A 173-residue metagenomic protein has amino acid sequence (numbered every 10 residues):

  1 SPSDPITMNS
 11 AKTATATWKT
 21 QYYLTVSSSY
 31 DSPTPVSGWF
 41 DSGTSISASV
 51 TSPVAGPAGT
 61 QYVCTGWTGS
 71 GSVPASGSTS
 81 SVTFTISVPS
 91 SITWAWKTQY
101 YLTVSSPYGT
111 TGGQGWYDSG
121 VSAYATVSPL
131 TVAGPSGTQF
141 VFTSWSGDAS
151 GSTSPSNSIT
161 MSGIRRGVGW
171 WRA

Functional and structural regions predicted by a protein language model:
S1-D4, A48-T79, A125-P155: Surface-exposed interfaces of beta-sheet-rich extracellular modules
P2-T25, P53, S78-T103, P155-A173: Conserved "repeat-terminator" motif of extracellular CCP/Sushi domains
P5-M8, S37-S42, T83-F84, Q114-S119 (+2 more regions): Tandem-repeat/low-complexity and Cys-motif detector
K12, A16, V26-S28, A48 (+7 more regions): Extracellular/surface recognition and adhesion modules
K19-Y22, D41-S47, K97-Q99, D118-Y124: Short coil/turn motif common to extracellular beta-sandwich-like domains
T20-Q21, S29-D31, G59-Y62, T98-Q99 (+2 more regions): Short proline/glycine-enriched turn/loop motifs at strand-loop junctions of beta-rich domains
T25-G38, S72-A75, T103-G115, S150-S152: Short, solvent-exposed loop/edge segments of extracellular or virion-exposed proteins
T44, V63, S90, V121 (+1 more regions): Residues that flank catalytic or metal-binding motifs in active/ligand-binding sites
